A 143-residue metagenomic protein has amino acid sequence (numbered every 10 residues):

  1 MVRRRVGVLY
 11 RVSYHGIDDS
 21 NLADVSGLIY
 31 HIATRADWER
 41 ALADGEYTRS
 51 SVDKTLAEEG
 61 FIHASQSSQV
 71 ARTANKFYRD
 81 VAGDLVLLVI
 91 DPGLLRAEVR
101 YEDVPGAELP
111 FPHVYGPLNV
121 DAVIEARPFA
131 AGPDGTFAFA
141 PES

Functional and structural regions predicted by a protein language model:
M1-A23: N-terminal amphipathic/basic-hydrophobic helices that include classical n-h-c signal peptides and signal-anchor
G16-S143: Conserved, structured core segments of small domains
